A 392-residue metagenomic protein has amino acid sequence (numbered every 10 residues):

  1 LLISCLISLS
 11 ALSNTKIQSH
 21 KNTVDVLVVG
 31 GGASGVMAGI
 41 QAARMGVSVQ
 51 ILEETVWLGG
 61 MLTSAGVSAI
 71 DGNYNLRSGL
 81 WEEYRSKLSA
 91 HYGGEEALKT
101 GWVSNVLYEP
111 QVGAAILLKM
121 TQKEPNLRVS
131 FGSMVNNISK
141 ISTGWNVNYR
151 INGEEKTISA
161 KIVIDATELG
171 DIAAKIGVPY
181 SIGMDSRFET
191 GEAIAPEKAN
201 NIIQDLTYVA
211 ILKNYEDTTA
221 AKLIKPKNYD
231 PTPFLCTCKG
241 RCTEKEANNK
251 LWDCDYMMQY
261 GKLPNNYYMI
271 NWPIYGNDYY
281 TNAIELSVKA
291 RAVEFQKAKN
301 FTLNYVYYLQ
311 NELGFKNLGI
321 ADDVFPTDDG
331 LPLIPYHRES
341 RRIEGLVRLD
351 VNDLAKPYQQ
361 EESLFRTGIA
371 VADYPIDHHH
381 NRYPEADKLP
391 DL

Functional and structural regions predicted by a protein language model:
L1-S8: Bacterial N-terminal signal peptides
A11-S13: Boundary at the C-terminal end of the N-terminal hydrophobic targeting segment
I17, I151-I162, A166-L392: Flavin (FAD/FMN)-binding glycine-rich loop and adjacent Rossmann-like elements that form
H20-G32: Beta1/beta-strand and adjacent pyrophosphate-binding region of the FAD-binding site in flavoprotein oxidoreductases
L27, I70-Y74, G101-L107, S159 (+1 more regions): Second-shell loop/turn segments in exported
G35: N-terminal Rossmann-fold NAD(P) dinucleotide-binding loop
Q41, V47-S48, E53-N137, I141 (+3 more regions): Conserved N-terminal/central alpha/beta ligand/cofactor-binding core
S139-T157: Conserved beta-strand-loop-beta-strand element in the redox core of flavoprotein oxidoreductases
